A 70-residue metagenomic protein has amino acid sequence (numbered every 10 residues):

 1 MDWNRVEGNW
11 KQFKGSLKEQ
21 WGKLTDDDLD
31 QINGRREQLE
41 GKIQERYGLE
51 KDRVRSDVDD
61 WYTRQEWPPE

Functional and structural regions predicted by a protein language model:
M1-E70: Intrinsically disordered, low-complexity, hydrophilic segments
